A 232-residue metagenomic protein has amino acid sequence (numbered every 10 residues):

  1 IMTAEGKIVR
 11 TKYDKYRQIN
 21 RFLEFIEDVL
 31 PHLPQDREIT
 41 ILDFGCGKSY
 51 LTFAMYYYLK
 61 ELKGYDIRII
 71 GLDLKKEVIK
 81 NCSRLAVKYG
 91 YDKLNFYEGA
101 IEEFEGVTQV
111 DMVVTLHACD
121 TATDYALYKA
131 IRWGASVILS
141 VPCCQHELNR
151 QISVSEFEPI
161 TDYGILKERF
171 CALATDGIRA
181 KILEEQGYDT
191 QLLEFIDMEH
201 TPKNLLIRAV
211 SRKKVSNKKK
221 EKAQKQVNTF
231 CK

Functional and structural regions predicted by a protein language model:
I1-I39: Conserved Class I S-adenosyl-L-methionine-dependent methyltransferase catalytic core
E5-K7, E24, L74-K232: Class I S-adenosyl-L-methionine
I26-P34, L59-K63, E105: Structural motif corresponding to the C-terminal cap of alpha-helices
R37-G47: Conserved class I S-adenosyl-L-methionine
E38, D66, V110: Phosphate-coordination loops involved in phosphoryl transfer and adenosine-cofactor binding
K48-G64: Conserved SAM-binding loop of SAM-dependent methyltransferases across substrates and taxa, primarily the Class I
E61-Y65, K88-Y91: Short helix-capping segments at alpha-helix termini
D66-D73: Conserved SAM-binding motif I beta-strand of class I
